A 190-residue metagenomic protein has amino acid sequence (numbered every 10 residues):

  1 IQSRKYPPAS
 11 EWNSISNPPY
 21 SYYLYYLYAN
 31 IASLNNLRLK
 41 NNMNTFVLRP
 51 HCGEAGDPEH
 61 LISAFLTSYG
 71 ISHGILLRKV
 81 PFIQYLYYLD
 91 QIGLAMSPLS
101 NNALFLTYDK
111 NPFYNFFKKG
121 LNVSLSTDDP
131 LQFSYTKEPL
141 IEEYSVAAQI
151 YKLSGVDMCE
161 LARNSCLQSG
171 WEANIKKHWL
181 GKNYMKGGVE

Functional and structural regions predicted by a protein language model:
I1-V80: Divalent metal-binding pocket/active-site signature
R38-N41, I83-L89, F116-G120: Acidic (Asp/Glu)-rich catalytic clusters
V47-A55, L121-P139: Short acidic/histidine-rich active-site segments
H51, I71, L94, D128 (+1 more regions): Divalent metal-coordination and catalytic microenvironments
G56-T67, P81-L86, L104-Y114, F133-V146: Histidine/acidic-residue-rich catalytic or RNA/ligand-binding cores of hydrolases and nuclease-related proteins
S63-I71, Y88-L94, K119-N122: Glycine-enriched alpha-helix->loop->beta-strand junction motifs that scaffold or abut catalytic
G74-L77, I92, M96-L106, Y135-E138: Extended C-terminal subregions enriched in glycine
R78, V146, K152-E190: Mid-to-C-terminal alpha-helical segments outside catalytic/metal-binding sites
